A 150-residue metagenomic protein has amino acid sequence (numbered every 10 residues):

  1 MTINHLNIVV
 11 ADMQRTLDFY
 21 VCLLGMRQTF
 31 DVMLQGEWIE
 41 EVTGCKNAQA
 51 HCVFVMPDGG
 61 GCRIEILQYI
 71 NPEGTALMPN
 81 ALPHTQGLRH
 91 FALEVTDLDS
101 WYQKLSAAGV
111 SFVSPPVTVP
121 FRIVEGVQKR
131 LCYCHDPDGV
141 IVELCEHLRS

Functional and structural regions predicted by a protein language model:
M1-H5, A50, Q86-L88, K129: Short, solvent-exposed beta-strand edge segments and adjacent coil->beta transition regions
I8, I64, A92-S150: Vicinal oxygen chelate
V9-G61, E125-V127: Core segments of cupin and vicinal oxygen chelate
G36, N71, L148-S150: A short acidic/small-residue loop/turn micro-motif
G36-E41, E73-M78, V119-E125: A short, acidic/glycine-rich surface segment
G61, P72-E73: Active-site/binding-pocket entry motifs
I66, A81-H84: Helix-adjacent hinge/juxtasegments
